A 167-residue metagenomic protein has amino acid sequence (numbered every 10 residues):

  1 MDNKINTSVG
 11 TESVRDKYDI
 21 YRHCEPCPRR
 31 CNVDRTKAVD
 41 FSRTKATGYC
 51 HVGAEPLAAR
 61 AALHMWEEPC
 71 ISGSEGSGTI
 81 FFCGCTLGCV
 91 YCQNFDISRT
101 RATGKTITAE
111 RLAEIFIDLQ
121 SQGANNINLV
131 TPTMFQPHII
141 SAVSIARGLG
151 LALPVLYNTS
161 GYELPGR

Functional and structural regions predicted by a protein language model:
M1, T7-Y18, P28-N32, E75-I80: Short, intrinsically disordered, charge-biased short linear motifs at domain edges
N3-E12, R35-T47: Intrinsically disordered, low-complexity terminal tails and inter-domain linkers enriched for S/T/G/P/D/E
C24-C27, C89: Short cysteine-rich clusters marking metal-coordination/redox-active sites
C31, R35, D96: Cys/His-rich microdomains that often coordinate metals
D40-R167: Conserved Radical SAM active-site core
